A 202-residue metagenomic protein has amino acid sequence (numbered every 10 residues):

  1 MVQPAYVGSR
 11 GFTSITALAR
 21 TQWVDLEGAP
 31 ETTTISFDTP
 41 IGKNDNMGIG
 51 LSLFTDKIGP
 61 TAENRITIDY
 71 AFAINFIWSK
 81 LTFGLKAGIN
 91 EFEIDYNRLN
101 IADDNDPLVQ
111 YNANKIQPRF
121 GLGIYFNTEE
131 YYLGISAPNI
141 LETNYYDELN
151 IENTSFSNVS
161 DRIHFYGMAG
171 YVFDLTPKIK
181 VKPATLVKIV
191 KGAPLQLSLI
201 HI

Functional and structural regions predicted by a protein language model:
M1-H201: Subset of outer-membrane beta-barrel
